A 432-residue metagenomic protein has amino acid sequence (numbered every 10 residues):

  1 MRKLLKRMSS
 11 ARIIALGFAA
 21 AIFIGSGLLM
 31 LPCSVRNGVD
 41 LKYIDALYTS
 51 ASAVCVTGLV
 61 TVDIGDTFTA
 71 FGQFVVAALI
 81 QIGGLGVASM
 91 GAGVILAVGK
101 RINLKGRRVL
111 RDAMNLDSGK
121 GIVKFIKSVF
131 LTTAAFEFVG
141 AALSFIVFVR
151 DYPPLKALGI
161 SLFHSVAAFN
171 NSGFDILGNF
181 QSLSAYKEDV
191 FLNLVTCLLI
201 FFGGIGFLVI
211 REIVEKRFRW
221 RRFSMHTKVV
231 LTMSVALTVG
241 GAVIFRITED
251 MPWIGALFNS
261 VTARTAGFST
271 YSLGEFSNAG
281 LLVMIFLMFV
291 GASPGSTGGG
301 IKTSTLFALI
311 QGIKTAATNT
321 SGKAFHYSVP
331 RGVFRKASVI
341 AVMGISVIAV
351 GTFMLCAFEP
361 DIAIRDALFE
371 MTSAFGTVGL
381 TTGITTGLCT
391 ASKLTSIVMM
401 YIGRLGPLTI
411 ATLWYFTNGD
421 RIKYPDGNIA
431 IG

Functional and structural regions predicted by a protein language model:
M1-G432: Membrane-proximal intracellular helices of multi-pass ion channels
